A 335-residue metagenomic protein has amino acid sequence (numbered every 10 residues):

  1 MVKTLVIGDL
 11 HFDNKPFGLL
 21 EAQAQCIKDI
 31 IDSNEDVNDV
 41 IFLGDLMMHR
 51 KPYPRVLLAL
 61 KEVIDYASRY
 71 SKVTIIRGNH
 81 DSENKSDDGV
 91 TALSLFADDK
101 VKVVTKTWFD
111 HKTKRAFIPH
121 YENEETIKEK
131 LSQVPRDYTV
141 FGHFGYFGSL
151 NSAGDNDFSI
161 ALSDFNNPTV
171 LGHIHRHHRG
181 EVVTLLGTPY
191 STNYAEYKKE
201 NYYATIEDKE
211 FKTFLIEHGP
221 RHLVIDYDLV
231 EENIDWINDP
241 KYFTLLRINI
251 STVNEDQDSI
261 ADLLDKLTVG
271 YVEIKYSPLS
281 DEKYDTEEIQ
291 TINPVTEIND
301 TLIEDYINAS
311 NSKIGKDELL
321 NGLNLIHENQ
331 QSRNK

Functional and structural regions predicted by a protein language model:
M1-V63, E129-D137, G322-L325, N329 (+1 more regions): N-terminal active-site segment of His-dependent metallophosphoesterases
V6-G8, D39-D45, K72-H80, N84 (+5 more regions): Active-site neighborhood of phospho(di)ester-bond hydrolases with catalytic His/Asp-centered motifs
K15-G18, L46-V63, H80-D98, S152-D157 (+2 more regions): Metal-dependent catalytic neighborhoods of phosphoester/phosphodiester hydrolases
I30, A59-Y70, N156-N166: Catalytic-core regions built around general acid/base machinery
Y66, T74-R77, D81-A161: Conserved catalytic scaffold of divalent metal-dependent phosphoesterases
K100-V103, K112-R115, D137-V140, N156 (+4 more regions): Active-site regions of enzymes building and remodeling cell-envelope glycoconjugates
F147, N151-F214: Conserved beta-sheet core of the metallophosphoesterase superfamily
E207-K335: Accessory, non-catalytic peripheral segments of nucleic-acid enzymes
